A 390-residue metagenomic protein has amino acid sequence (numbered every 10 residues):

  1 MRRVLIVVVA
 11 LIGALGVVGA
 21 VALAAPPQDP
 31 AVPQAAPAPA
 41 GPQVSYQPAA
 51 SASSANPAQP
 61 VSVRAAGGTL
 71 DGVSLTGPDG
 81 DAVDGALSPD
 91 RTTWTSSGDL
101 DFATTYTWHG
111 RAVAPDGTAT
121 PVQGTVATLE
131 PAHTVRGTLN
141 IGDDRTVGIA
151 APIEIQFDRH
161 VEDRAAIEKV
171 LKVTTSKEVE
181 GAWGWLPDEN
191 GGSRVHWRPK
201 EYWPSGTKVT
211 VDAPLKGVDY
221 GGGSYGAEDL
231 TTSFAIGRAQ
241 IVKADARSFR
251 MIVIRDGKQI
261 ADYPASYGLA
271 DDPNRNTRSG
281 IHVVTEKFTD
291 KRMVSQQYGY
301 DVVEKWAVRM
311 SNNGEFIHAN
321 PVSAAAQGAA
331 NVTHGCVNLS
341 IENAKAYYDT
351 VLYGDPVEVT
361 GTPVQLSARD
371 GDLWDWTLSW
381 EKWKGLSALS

Functional and structural regions predicted by a protein language model:
R2-R238: Acidic, low-complexity Ser/Thr/Gly/Pro-rich repeat segments typical of extracellular/periplasmic and surface-exposed
S62, T107-H109, Q123, E154 (+7 more regions): Extracytoplasmic/secreted envelope proteins and their assembly/folding machinery, especially bacterial periplasmic
G72, H109, R250, W306-A307 (+1 more regions): Conserved beta-strand and immediately adjacent loop positions that scaffold enzyme active sites
D81, G217, Q259, A344 (+1 more regions): Surface-exposed, flexible loop/turn segments at secondary-structure boundaries
G98, T175, P199, E286 (+3 more regions): Pocket-edge structural micro-motifs
I149, N276-S279, K291, S295-S390: Exported/periplasmic cell-wall-interacting domains
V195, K243-A246, N338-N343: Short, glycine/acidic-rich beta->alpha junctions
G223-A325: Gly/Pro-biased beta-strand-loop elements
